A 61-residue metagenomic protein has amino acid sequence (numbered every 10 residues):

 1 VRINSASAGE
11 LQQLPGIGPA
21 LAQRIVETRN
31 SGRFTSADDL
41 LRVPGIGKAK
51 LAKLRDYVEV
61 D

Functional and structural regions predicted by a protein language model:
V1-L14, E27-R42, A52-D61: Extended, structured, electrostatic nucleic-acid-contact surfaces
